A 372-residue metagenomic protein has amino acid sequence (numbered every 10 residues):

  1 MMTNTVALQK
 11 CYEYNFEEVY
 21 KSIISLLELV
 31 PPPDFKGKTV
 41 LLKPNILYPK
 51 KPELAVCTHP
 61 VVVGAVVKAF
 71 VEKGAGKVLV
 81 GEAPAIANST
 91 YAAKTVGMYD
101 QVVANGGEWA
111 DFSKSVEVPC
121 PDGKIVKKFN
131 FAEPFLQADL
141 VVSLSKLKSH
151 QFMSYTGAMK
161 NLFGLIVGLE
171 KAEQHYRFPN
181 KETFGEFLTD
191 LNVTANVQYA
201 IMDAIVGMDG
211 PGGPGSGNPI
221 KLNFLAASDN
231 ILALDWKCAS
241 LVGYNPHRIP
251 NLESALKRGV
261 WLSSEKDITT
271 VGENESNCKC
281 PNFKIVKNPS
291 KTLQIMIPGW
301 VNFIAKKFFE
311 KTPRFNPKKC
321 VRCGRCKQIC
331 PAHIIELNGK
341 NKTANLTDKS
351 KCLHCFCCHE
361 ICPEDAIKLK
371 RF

Functional and structural regions predicted by a protein language model:
M1-V321, K327-A332, E336-T343, K349 (+2 more regions): N-terminal and secondary-structure boundary signal
L353-H354: Extended, alpha-helix-rich binding/interface surfaces that flank or overlap catalytic cores and mediate recognition
